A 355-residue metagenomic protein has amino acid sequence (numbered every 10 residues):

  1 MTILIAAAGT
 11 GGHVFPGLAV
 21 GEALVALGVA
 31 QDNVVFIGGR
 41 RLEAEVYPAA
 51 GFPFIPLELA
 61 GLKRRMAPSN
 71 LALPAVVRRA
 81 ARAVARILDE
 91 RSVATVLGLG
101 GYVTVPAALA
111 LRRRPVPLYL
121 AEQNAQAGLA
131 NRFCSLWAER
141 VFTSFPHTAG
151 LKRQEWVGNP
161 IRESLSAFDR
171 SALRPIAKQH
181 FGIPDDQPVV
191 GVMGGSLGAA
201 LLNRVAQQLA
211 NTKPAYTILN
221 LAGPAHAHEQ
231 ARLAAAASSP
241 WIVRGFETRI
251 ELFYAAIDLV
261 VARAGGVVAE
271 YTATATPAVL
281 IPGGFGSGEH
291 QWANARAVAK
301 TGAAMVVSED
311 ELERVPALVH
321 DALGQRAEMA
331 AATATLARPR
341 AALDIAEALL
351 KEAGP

Functional and structural regions predicted by a protein language model:
I3-A8, A30-V76, V157, S308-D310: Conserved nucleotide-sugar phosphate-binding/catalytic loop shared by glycosyltransferases and other
V35, R112-P175, H180-I183: Active-site-proximal region of nucleotide-activated glycan assembly enzymes, centered on histidine/acidic-rich loops
A44-V46, L173-Q179, I183-L259, W292-A295 (+1 more regions): Donor-nucleotide binding loops and adjacent catalytic segments primarily of GT-B fold Leloir glycosyltransferases
M66-T95, R113: An amphipathic, basic-hydrophobic alpha-helix
V93-T95, E247, A255-V268, T276-P277: Acidic donor-binding loop of glycosyltransferase active sites
T301, V306-A327: C-terminal "capping" alpha-helix adjacent to the active site of nucleotide-linked donor transferases in cell-envelope
D321-G324, R338-P355: C-terminal alpha-helical cap of glycosyltransferases
A327-P339: A short, well-ordered alpha-helix in the C-terminal region of glycosyltransferases
